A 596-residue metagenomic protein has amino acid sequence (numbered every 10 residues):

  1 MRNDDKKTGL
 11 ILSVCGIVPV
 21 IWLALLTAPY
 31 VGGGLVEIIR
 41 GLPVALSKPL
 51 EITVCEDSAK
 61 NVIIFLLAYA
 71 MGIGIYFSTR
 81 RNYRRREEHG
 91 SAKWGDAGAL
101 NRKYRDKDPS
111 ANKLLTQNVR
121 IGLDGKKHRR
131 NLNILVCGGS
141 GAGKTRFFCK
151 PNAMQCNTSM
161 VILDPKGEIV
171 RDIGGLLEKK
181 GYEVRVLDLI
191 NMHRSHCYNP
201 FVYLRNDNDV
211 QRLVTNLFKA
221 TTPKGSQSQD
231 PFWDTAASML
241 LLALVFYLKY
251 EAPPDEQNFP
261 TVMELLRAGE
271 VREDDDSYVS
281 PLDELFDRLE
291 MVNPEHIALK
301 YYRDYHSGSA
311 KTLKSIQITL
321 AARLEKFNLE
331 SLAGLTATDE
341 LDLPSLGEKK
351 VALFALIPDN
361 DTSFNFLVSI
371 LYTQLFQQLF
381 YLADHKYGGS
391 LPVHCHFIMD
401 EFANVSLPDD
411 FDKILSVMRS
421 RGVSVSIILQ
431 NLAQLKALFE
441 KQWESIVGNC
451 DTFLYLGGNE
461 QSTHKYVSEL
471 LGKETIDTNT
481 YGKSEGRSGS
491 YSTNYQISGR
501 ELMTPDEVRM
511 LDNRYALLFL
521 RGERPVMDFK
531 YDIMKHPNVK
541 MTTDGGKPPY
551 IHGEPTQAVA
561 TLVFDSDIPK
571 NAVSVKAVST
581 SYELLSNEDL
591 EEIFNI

Functional and structural regions predicted by a protein language model:
M1-A142, R146-C149, H193, I596: Basic- and hydrophobic-enriched, low-structure N-terminal and domain-boundary segments that flank ATP-binding catalytic
I38-L42, L46, S484-S488, T504 (+3 more regions): Extended hydrophobic/Leu-rich segments
S47-P49, K60-N112, D207-L217, M263-A268 (+3 more regions): Short alpha-helical interface patches
A92-W94, T116, H128, L132-N133 (+7 more regions): General secondary-structure edge motif
K93-N101, T116-K126, R146-F147, T312-I318 (+6 more regions): A broad, low-specificity signal for short, low-complexity segments enriched in glycine/proline and polar/charged
R130-V423, L438, Q442, D506-M527 (+1 more regions): P-loop NTPase motor domains
L415-V417, R421-L517: Conserved ATP-driven motor cores of ASCE-family P-loop NTPases powering translocation/secretion/packaging/pilus
D532: Short, surface-exposed polybasic-aromatic patches that bind anionic ligands, especially phosphate groups
